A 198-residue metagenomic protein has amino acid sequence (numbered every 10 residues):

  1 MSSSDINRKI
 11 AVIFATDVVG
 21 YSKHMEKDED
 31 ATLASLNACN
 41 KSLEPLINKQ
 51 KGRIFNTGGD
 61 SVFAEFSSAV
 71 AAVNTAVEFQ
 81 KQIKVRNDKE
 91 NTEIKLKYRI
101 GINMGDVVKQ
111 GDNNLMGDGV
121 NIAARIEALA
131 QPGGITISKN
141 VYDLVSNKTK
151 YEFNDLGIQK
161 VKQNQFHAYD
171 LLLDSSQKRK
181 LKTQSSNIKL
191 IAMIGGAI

Functional and structural regions predicted by a protein language model:
S2-T75, K81-Q82: Catalytic NTP-binding/metal-coordinating core of nucleotidyl cyclase/transferase enzymes
L46-G58, I83-G101, N114: Catalytic core regions of nucleotide second-messenger enzymes
E65-V70, I100-L115, P132: Catalytic strand-loop-helix junctions within cyclic-nucleotide turnover domains
R86-D88, Y98-D106, A128-K160: A short beta-strand->alpha-helix segment at the C-terminal rim of the class III nucleotidyl cyclase catalytic domain
N154-K180: Intrinsically disordered, low-complexity glycine/proline-rich and charged
L171-I198: Long, domain-scale regions corresponding to catalytic signaling modules most often appended to membrane systems
